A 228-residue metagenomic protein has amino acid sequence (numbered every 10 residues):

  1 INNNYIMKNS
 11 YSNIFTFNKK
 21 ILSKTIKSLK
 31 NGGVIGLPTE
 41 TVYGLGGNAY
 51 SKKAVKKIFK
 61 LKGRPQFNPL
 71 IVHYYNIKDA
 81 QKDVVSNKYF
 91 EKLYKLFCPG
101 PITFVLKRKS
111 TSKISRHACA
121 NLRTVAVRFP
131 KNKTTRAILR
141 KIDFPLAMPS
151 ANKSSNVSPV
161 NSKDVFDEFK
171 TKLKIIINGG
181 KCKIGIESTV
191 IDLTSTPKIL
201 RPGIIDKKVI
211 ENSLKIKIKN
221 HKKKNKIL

Functional and structural regions predicted by a protein language model:
I1-N3: Terminal export signals
Y5-L228: Active-site-adjacent structural elements in enzyme catalytic cores
